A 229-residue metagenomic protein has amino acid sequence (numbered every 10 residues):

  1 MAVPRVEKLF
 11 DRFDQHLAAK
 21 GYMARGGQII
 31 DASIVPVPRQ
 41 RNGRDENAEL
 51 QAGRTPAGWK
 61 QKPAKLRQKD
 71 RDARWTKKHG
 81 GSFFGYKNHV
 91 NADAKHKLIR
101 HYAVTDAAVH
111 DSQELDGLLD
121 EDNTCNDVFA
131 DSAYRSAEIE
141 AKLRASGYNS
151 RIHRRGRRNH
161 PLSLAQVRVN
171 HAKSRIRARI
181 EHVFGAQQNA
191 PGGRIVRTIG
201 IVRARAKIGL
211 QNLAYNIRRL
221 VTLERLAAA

Functional and structural regions predicted by a protein language model:
M1-R144: Polybasic low-complexity intrinsically disordered regions
K97, A133-R135, R157-R158, Y215-R218 (+1 more regions): Short, glycine-/Ser/Thr-/acidic-enriched flexible segments
H101, E140-A141, I152, N159-H160 (+1 more regions): A detector of single, family-specific signature residues that are central to catalytic or substrate-handling motifs
Q113, E138, N159-Q166: Short, charged, surface-exposed secondary-structure boundary motifs
N126-F129, R151-I152, T222-L223: Acidic/polar loop patches that form or flank catalytic/metal-binding clefts of enzymes that bind anionic ligands
S132, R154-R155, H182: Short secondary-structure boundary segments
A141, S146, Q166-A229: Basic, amphipathic alpha-helical segments enriched in Lys/Arg and hydrophobic/aromatic residues
S146-R154: Short hydrophobic/aromatic-enriched beta-strand-loop microsegments
